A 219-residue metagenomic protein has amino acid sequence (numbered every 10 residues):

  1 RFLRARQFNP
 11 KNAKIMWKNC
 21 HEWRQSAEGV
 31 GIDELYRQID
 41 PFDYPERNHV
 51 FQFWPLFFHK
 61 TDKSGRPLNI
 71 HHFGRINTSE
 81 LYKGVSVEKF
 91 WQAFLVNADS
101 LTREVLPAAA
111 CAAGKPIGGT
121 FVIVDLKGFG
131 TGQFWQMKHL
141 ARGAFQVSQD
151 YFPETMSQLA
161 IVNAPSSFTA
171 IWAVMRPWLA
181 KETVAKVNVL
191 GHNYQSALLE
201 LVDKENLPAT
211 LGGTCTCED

Functional and structural regions predicted by a protein language model:
R1-D219: Basic, amphipathic alpha-helical/coil surface patches used to engage anionic, phosphate-bearing ligands and membranes
